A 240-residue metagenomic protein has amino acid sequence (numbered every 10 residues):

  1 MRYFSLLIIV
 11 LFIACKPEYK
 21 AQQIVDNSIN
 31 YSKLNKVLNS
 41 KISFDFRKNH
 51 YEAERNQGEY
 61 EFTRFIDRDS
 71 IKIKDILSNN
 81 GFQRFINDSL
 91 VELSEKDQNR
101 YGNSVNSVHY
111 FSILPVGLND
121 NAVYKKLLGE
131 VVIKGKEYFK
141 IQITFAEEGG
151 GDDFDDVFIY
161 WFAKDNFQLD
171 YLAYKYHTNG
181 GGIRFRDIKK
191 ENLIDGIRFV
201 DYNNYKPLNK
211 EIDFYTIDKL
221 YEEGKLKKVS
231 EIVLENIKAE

Functional and structural regions predicted by a protein language model:
Y3-I13: Sec-dependent N-terminal signal peptides
C15-H50: N-terminal leader/targeting segments and the immediate start of mature chains
P17-Q23, F85-D152, N179, K238: Flexible, processing/modification-adjacent segments and terminal tails in exported/periplasmic/extracellular proteins
S28, A53-R55, K189-E191: Extended lipid/amphipathic-ligand handling interfaces
V37-S43, Q57-T63, G135-Q142, L169-Y171 (+1 more regions): Short, hydrophobic/aromatic-rich segments at coil-to-beta transitions
Y60-F65, N80-F85: Short polybasic amphipathic segments
F139-E235: Gly/Pro-enriched, hydrophobic low-complexity segments that function as extracytoplasmic propeptides/linkers
